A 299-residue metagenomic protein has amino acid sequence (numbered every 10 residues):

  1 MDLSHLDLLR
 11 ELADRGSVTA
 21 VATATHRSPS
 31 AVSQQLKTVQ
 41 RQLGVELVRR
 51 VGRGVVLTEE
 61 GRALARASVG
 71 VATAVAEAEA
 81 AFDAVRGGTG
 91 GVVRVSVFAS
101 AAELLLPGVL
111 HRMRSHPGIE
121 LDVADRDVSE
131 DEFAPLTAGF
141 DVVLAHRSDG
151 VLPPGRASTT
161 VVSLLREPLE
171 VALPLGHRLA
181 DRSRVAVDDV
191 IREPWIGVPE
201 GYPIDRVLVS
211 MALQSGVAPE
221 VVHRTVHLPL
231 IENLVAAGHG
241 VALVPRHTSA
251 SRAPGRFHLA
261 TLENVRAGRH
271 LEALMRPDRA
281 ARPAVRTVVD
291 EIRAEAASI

Functional and structural regions predicted by a protein language model:
R10-S28: Short helix-boundary/capping micro-motifs
S28-A31, Q35, V109: Residues within the DNA-recognition helix of helix-turn-helix
Q40-L57: A short LG(V/I)-centered, amphipathic sequence patch enriched for acidic residue(s) preceding the LG motif
V51-V55, R62, T73-S96: Short helix-loop hinge/linker segments at domain boundaries
V92, S96-V151: Central regulatory/effector-binding core of bacterial HTH transcription factors
D125-D189: Acidic, Gly/Pro-rich loop/turn segments at junctions of secondary structure
A157-T160, P229-D278: Beta-alpha-beta core module
L173, P194-S215: Secondary-structure junction motif
